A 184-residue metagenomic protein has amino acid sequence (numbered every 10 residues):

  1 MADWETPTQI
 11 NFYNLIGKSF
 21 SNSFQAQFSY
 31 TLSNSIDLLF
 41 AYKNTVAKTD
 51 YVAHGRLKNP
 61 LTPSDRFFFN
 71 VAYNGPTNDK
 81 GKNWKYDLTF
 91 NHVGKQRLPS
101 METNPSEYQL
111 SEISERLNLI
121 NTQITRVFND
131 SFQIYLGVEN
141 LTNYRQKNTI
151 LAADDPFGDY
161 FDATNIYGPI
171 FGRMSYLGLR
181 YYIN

Functional and structural regions predicted by a protein language model:
M1-E5, I10-K18, A47-T49, A53-L61 (+5 more regions): Extracellular/periplasm-exposed beta-strand and loop segments of Gram-negative cell-envelope proteins, dominated by
W4-L98: Gram-negative outer-membrane beta-barrel transporters
A26, V71, L88, T122-I124 (+3 more regions): Hydrophobic, well-ordered secondary-structure elements that form the walls of internal hydrophobic environments
T31-S33, T62, E115, V127 (+1 more regions): Surface-exposed coil/turn segments at beta-strand junctions on protein surfaces, enriched
L38, G94-M101, R126-N184: C-terminal beta-signal and adjacent terminal beta-strands/loops of Gram-negative outer-membrane beta-barrel proteins
N83-K85, L117-N121, S131-Q133, G172-M174: Active-site lining segments that contact anionic ligands and/or coordinate catalytic metals
